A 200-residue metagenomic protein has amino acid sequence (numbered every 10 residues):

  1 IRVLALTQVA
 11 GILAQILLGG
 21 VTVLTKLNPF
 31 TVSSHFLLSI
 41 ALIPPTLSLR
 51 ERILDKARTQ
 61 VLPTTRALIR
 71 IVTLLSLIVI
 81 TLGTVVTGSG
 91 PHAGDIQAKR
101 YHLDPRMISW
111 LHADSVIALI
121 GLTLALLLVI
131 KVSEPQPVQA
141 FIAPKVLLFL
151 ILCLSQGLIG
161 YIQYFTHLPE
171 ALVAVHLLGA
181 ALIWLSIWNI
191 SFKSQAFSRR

Functional and structural regions predicted by a protein language model:
I1-R200: Polytopic transmembrane helical bundles with strong interfacial aromatic enrichment
